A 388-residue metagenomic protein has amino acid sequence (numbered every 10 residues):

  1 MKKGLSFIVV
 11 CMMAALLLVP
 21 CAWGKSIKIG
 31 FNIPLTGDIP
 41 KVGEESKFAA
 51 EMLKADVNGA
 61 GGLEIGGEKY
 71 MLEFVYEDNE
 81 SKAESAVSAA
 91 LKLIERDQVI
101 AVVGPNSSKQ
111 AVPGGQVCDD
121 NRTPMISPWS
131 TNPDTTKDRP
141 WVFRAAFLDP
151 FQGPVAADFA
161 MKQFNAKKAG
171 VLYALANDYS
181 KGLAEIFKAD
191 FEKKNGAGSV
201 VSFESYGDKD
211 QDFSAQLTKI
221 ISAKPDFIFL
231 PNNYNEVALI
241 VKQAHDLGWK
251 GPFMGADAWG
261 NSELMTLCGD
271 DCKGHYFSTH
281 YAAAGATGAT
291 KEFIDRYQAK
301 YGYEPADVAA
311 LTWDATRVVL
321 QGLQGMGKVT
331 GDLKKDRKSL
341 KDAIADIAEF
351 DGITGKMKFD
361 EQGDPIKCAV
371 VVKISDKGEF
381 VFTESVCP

Functional and structural regions predicted by a protein language model:
K2-A14, C21-P388: Extracytosolic ligand-binding ectodomains
